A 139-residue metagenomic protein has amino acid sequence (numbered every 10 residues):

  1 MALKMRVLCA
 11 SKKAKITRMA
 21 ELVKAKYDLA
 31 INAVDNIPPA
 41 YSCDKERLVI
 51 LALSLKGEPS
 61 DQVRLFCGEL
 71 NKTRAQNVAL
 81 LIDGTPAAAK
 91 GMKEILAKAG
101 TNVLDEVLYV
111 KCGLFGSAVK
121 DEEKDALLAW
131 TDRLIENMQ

Functional and structural regions predicted by a protein language model:
A2-K26: N-terminal beta1-alpha1 ligand-phosphate binding loop
L3-R6, A25-N32, K45-Q139: FMN-binding flavodoxin-like domain, especially the glycine-rich phosphate-binding loop
N36-Y41: Short acidic active-site motifs
